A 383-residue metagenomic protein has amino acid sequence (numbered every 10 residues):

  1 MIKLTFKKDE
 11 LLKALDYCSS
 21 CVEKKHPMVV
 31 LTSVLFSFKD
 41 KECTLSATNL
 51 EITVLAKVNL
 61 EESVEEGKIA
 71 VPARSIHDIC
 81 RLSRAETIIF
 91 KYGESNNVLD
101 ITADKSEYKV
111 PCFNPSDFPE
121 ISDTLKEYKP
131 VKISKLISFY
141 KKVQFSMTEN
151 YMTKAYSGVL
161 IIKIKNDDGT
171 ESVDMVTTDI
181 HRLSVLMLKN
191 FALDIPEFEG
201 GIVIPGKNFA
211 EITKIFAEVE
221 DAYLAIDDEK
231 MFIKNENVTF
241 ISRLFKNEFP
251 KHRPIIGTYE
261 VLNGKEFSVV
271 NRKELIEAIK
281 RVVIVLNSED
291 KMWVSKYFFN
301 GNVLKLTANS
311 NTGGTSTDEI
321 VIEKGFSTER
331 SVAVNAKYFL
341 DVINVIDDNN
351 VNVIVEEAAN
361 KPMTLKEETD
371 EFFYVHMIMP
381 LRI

Functional and structural regions predicted by a protein language model:
M1-I383: Structural preference for solvent-exposed beta-strand-turn elements and adjacent flexible terminal/loop segments within
